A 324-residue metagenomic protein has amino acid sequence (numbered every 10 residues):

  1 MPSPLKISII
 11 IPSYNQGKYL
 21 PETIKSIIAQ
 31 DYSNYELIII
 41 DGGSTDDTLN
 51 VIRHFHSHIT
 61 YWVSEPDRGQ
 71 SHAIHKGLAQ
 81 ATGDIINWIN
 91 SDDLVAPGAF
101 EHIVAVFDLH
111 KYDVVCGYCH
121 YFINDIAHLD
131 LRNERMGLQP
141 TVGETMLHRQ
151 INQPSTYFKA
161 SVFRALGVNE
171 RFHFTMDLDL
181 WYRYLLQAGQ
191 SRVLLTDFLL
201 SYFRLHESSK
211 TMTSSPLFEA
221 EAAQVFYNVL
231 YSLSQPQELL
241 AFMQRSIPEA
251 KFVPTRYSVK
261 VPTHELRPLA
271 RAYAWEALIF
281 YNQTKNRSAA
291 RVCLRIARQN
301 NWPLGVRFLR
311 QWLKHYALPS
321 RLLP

Functional and structural regions predicted by a protein language model:
M1-I28: N-proximal low-complexity "stem/linker" segments adjacent to membrane-targeting elements
L5-S8, E36, D179: Cell-envelope/extracellular polymer assembly enzymes that use nucleotide-activated donors
I27, G42-G43, D47, R68-G69: Conserved short acidic donor-positioning loop in nucleotide-sugar-dependent glycosyltransferases
S33, D41-N50, N90: A conserved acidic beta->alpha catalytic loop
E65-A81: Glycine-rich, basic loop-to-helix element that forms the pyrophosphate-binding segment of sugar-nucleotide handling
I86: Short aromatic/hydrophobic "clamp" motif used to bind/position activated sugar donors
L94, G98-D130: Conserved donor NDP-sugar-binding/catalytic core segment of glycosyltransferases
N133-N228, Q237: Conserved nucleotide-sugar donor-binding catalytic segment
